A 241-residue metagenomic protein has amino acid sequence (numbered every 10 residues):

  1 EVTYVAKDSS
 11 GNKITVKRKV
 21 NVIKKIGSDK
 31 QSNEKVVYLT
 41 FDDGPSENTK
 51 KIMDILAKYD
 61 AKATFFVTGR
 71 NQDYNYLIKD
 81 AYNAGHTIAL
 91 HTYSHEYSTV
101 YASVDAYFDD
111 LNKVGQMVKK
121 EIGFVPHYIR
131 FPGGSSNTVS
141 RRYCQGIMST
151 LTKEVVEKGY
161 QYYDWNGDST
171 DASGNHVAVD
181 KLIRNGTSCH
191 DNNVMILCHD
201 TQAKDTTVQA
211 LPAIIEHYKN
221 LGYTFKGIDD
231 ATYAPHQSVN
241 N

Functional and structural regions predicted by a protein language model:
E1-R18, V22: Serine/threonine-rich, repeat-prone extracellular segments and beta-strand-based repeat modules of secreted/surface
Y4-A6, S46, A178: Alpha-helix initiation/capping motif
G11, K30, T187-C189: Sterically constrained small-residue positions within well-ordered secondary structures of folded domains
N12, V16, S46-E47, N175 (+1 more regions): A generic signature of intrinsically disordered, low-complexity regions enriched in glycine/proline and charged/polar
K19, I23-V125, H217, Y233: Active-site beta->alpha N-cap acidic-glycine motif
D73, H95-L197, T201-K219, Y223-T224 (+2 more regions): Catalytic domains of cell-wall/extracellular-matrix polysaccharide-remodeling enzymes, centered on de-N-acetylation
